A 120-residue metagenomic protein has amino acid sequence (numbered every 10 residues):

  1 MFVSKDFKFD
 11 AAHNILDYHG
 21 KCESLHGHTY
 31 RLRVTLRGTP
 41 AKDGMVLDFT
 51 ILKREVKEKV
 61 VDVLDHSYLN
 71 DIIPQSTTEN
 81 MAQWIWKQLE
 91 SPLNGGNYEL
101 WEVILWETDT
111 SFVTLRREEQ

Functional and structural regions predicted by a protein language model:
M1-Q120: Charge-rich, low-complexity N-terminal segments
